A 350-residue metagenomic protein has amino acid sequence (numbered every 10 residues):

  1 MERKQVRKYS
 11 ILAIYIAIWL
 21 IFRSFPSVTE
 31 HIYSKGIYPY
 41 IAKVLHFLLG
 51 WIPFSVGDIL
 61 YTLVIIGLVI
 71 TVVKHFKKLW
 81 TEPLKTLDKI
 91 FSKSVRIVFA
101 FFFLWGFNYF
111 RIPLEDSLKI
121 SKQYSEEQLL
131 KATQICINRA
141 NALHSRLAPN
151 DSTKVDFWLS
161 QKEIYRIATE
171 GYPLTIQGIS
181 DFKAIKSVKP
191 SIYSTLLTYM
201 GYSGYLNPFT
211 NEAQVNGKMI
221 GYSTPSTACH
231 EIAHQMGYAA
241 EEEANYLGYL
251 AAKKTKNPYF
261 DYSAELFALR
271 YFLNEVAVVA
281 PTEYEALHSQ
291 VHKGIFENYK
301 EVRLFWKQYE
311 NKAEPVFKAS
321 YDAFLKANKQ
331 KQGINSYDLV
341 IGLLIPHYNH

Functional and structural regions predicted by a protein language model:
E2-A13, D88-I90: Alpha-helical transmembrane segments and their helix-start/interface "positive-inside/aromatic belt" motifs in integral
Y15-F76: Membrane-embedded alpha-helical segments of integral membrane proteins
P53, S226-N245, Y249-L250: Active-site recognition of the HExxH zinc-binding catalytic motif
V69-V73, P83-D116: Transmembrane alpha-helices and immediately adjacent membrane-cytoplasm interface residues in multi-pass integral
N108-Q177: Membrane-interface segments at or immediately adjacent to transmembrane helices that form the boundary between
L129-T133, A239-E283: Post-HExxH zinc-binding segment in Zn-dependent metallohydrolases
A148-G217, G221: Auxiliary, metal-adjacent structural segments of Zn-dependent hydrolase domains
G294-H350: Pan-zinc metallopeptidase signature
